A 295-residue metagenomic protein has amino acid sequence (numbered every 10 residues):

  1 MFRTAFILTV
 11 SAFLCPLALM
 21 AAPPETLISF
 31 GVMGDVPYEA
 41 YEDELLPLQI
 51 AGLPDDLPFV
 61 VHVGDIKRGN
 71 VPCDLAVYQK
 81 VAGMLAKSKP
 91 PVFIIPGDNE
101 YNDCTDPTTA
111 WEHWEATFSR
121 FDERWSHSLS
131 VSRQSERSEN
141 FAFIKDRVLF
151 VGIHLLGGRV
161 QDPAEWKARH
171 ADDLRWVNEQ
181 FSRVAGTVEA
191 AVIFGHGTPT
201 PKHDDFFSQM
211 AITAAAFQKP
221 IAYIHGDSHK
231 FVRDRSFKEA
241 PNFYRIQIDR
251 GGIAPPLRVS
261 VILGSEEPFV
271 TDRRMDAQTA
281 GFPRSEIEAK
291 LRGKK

Functional and structural regions predicted by a protein language model:
M1-F2: N-terminal secretory signal peptides that target proteins for export/translocation
A5-A18: Bacterial N-terminal signal peptides
M20-Q79: N-terminal active-site segment of His-dependent metallophosphoesterases
P23, A51-F59, R137, I144 (+2 more regions): His/acidic metal-ligating clusters that form di-metal
I28, E44-L48, G52, A76 (+7 more regions): Extracytoplasmic/secreted proteins, especially bacterial periplasmic and envelope-associated proteins
V32-G34, F59-D65, V92-D98, I193-H196 (+2 more regions): Active-site neighborhood of phospho(di)ester-bond hydrolases with catalytic His/Asp-centered motifs
P72-A171, A216, R233-S265: Extended active-site neighborhood of metal-dependent phosphoesterases/phosphodiesterases
L257-K295: A short C-terminal boundary segment appended to hydrolase-like catalytic domains
